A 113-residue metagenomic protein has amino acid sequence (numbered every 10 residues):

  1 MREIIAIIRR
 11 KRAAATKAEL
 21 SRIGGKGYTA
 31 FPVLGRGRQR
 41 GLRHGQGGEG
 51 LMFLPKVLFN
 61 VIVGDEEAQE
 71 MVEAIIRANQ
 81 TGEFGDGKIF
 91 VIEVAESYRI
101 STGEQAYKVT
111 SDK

Functional and structural regions predicted by a protein language model:
M1-K113: Positively charged, small/polar-rich N-terminal and surface patches that mediate targeting and assembly and bind
